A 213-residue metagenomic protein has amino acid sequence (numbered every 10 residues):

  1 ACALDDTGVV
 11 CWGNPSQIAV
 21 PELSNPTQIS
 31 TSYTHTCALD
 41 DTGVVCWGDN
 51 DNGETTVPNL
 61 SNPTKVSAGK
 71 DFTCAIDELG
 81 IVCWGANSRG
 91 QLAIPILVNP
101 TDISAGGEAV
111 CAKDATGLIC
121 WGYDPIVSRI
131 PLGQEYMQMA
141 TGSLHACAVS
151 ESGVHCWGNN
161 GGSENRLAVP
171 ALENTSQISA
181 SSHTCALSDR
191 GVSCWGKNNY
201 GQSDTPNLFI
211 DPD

Functional and structural regions predicted by a protein language model:
A1-A3, C11, H35-A38, C46 (+8 more regions): Conserved core positions of repeat-based scaffolds
L4, W12-L23, W47-N59, G85-I96 (+3 more regions): Short glycine/serine- and acidic-residue-enriched loop/turn motifs that recur at repeat junctions
L4-D5, P21, L39-D40, G48-G53 (+10 more regions): Intrinsic disorder/low-complexity signal
D5-D6, N14, S32-Y33, D40-D41 (+11 more regions): Short loop/turn segments that connect beta-strands within the blades of beta-propeller domains, predominantly WD40
D6-G8, S24-Q28, D41-V45, S61-S67 (+7 more regions): Tandem repeat domain/solenoid detector
N14, V20, Q28, H35 (+12 more regions): Residue-level signal for the start and early helices of compact helical domains
P26, Y33-T34, P63, K70-T73 (+7 more regions): Conserved positions at the start
